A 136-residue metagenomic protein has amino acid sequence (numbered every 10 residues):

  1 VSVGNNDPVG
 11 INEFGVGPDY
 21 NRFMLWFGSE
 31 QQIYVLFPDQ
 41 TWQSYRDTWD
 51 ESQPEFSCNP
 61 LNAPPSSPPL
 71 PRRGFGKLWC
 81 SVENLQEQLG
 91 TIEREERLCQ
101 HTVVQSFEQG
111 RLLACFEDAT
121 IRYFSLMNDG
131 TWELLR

Functional and structural regions predicted by a protein language model:
V1-R136: Extended, compositionally biased repeat/scaffold regions that form elongated interaction surfaces
